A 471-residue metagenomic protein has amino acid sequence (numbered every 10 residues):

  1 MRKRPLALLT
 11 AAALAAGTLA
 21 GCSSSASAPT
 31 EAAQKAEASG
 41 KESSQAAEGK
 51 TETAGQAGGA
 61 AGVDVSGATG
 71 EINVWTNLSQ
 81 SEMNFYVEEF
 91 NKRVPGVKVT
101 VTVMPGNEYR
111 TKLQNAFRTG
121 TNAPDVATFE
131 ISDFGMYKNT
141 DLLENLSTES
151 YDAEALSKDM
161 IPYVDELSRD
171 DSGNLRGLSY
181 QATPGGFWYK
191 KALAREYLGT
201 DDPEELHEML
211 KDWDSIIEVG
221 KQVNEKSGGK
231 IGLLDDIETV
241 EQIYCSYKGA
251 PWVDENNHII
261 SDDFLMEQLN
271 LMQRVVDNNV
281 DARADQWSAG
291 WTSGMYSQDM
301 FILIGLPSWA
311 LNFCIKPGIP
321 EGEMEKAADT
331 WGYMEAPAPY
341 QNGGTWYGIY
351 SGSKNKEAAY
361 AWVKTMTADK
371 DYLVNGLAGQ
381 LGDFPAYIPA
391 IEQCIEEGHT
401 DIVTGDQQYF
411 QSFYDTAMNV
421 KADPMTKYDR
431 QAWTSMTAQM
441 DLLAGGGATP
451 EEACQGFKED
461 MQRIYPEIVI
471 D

Functional and structural regions predicted by a protein language model:
L19-A32: Bacterial lipoprotein signal-peptidase II cleavage site
E48-D64, E130-G186, D214-I217, C245 (+2 more regions): Hinge/lid segment of periplasmic solute-binding proteins
G67-L78, V97-T102, D125-V126, I231: Short, well-ordered beta-strand elements
E82, K191, V363-I391: Periplasmic-binding protein-like
V87, N91, I237-Y247, E267-A361: Extracytoplasmic/periplasmic substrate-binding proteins
E89-M160, E196-L198, G294-M295, M300-L303: Extracytoplasmic "Venus flytrap"/periplasmic binding protein-like
K92, T100, S150-A155, E166-T239 (+4 more regions): Helix-loop-helix "hinge/cap" segment bordering the ligand-binding cleft or interdomain interface
E325-D329, L377-L442, E467-D471: Long, aromatic- and glycine/proline-rich binding clefts that accommodate carbohydrate-like moieties
